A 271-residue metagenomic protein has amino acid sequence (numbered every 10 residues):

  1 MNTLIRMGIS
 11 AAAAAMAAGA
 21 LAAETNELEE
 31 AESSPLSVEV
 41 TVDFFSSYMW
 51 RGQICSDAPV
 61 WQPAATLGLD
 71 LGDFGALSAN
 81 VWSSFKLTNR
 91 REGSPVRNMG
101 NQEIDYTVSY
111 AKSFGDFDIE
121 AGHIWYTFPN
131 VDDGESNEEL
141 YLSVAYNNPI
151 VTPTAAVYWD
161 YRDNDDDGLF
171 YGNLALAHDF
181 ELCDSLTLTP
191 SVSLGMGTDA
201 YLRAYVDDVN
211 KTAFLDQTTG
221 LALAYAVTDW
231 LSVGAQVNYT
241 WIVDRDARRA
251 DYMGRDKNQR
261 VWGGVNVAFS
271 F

Functional and structural regions predicted by a protein language model:
M1-S37: Cleavable N-terminal export/targeting peptides
L28, G52-S56, N89-M99, V131-E138 (+3 more regions): Outer-membrane beta-barrel translocator domains and adjoining extracellular loop/strand segments of Gram-negative
L36, D57-W61, G100-I104, F117 (+4 more regions): Residues that define the transmembrane beta-barrel architecture of outer-membrane proteins
V40-V42, A65, A79-V81, V108 (+7 more regions): Membrane-embedded beta-strand positions of outer-membrane beta-barrel proteins
F44-W50, V81-N89, K112-F114, W125-P129 (+6 more regions): Transmembrane beta-strands of outer-membrane beta-barrel pores
G72-A79, G115-A121, P149-A155, C183-L188 (+1 more regions): Repeated loop/turn-to-beta-strand initiation elements of outer-membrane beta-barrel proteins
N137-T218, A222-Y225: Detector for outer-membrane/organellar transmembrane beta-barrel domains, recognizing the amphipathic beta-strand
Y225, K257-F271: Outer-membrane beta-barrel "beta-signal"
